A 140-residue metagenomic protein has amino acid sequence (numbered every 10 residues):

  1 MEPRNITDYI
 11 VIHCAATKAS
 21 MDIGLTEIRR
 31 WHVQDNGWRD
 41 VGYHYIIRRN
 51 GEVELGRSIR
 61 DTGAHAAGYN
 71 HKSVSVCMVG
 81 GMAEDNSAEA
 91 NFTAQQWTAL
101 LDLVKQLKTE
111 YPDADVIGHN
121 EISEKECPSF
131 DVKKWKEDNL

Functional and structural regions predicted by a protein language model:
M1-A15, R49-V53, Y69-V74, V79-L140: Basic/polar, cationic surfaces and motifs that engage anionic cell-wall and phosphate/carboxylate ligands
M1-D61: Short, conserved "active-site rim" segments that organize catalytic pockets and cofactor/ligand binding
G63-A67: Helical (often loop-to-helix) elements that flank the catalytic cores of nucleotide-handling enzymes
